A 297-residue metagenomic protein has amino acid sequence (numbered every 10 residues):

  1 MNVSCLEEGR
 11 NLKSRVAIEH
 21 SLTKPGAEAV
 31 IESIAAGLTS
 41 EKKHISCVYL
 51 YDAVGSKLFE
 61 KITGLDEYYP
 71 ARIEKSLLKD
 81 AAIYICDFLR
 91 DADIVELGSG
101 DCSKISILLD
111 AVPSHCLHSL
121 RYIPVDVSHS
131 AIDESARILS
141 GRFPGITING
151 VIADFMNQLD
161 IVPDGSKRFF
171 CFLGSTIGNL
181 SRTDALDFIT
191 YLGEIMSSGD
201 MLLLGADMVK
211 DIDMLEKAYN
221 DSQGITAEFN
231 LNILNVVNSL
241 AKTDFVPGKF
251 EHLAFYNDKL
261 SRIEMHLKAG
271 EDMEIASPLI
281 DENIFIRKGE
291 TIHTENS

Functional and structural regions predicted by a protein language model:
N2-V48, S56: N-terminal auxiliary segments of SAM/dcSAM-dependent transferases
K42-D91: Class I SAM-dependent methyltransferase Rossmann-like catalytic core, especially the SAM/SAH-binding loop
D91-G100: Conserved class I S-adenosyl-L-methionine
D101-L117: Conserved SAM-binding loop of SAM-dependent methyltransferases across substrates and taxa, primarily the Class I
D126-S130: Conserved SAM/SAH-binding beta-strand->alpha-helix loop
N179-Y191: A short, conserved alpha-helix within the catalytic core of class I
E194-V209: Conserved beta-strand signature within the Rossmann-like core of class I S-adenosyl-L-methionine
M214-S297: Substrate-binding/catalytic lobe of Class I Rossmann-like enzymes that use SAM or dcSAM, i.e., the mid-to-C-terminal
